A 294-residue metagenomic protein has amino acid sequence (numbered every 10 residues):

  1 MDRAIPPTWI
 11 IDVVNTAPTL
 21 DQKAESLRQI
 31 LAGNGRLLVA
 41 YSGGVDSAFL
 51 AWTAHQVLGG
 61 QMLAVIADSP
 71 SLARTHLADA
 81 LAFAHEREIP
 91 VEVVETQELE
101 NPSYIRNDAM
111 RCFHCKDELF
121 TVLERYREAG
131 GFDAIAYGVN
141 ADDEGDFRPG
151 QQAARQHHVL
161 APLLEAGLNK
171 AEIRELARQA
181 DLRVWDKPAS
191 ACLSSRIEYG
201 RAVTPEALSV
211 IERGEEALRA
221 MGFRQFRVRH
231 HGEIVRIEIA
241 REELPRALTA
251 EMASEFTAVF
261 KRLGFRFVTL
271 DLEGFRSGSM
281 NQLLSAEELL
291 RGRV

Functional and structural regions predicted by a protein language model:
D2-Q179, A220, V235, E251-F265 (+2 more regions): ATP-dependent adenylation/nucleotidyltransferase module used to activate substrates
E98, I197, R241: Short, histidine-centered active-site or binding-site loop motifs used for metal coordination, general acid-base
L164-L218, G222-R227, G232: Mid-to-C-terminal catalytic subdomains of enzymes that bind/position adenosyl phosphate moieties or nucleic-acid
S209-V294: Auxiliary Fe-S-binding modules of radical SAM enzymes
